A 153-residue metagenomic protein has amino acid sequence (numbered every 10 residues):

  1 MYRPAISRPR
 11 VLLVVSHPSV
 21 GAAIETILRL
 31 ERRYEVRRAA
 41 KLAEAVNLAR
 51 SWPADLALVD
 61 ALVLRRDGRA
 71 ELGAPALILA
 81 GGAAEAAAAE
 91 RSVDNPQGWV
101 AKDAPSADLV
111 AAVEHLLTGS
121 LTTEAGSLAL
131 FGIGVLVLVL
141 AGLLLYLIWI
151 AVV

Functional and structural regions predicted by a protein language model:
M1-A5: Short boundary motifs at domain starts and secondary-structure transition points
R8-S19, I24-L28: Conserved acidic segment of CheY-like receiver
Y34-A40: Short hydrophobic/Thr-rich beta-strand motif most characteristic of the beta2 strand and flanking loop of CheY-like
A40-L56: Acidic, metal-coordinating helix/loop segments flanking the phosphotransfer/catalytic sites of two-component signaling
L58-L62: Active-site residues of response regulator receiver
G68-G73: Short, conserved loop/helix-junction motifs that constitute active-site signature segments in enzyme catalytic cores
L79-A125: Output/docking surface of receiver
L121-V153: C-terminal single-pass membrane-anchor helix
